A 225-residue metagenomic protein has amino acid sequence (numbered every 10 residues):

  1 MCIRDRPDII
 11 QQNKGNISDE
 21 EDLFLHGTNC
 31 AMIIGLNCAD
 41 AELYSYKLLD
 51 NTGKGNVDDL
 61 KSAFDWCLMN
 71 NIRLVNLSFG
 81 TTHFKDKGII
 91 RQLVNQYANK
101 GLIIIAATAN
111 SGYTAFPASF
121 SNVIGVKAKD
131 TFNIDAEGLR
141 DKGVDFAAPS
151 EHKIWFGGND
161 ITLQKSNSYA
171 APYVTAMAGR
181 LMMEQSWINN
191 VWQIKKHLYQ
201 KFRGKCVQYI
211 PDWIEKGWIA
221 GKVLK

Functional and structural regions predicted by a protein language model:
M1-C2, S168: Flexible low-complexity scaffold tracts in large eukaryotic assembly proteins
R4-N37, A41, W155, I210: Active-site core segment of subtilase-fold serine proteases
K14-T28, A109, T162-V174: Gly/Ser-rich catalytic serine loop of serine hydrolases
I34, E151-W218, K222-L224: Hydrolase catalytic cores
E42, G101-I103, I124: Proline-centered loop/turn at the N-terminus of a beta-strand
L49-F120, S168-A171, C206-Y209, W213-I214 (+1 more regions): Substrate-binding/access-modulating region of protease and related hydrolase catalytic domains
Y113-M183: Extracellular S/T/G-rich loop segment that most often corresponds to the catalytic His/Ser-adjacent loop
